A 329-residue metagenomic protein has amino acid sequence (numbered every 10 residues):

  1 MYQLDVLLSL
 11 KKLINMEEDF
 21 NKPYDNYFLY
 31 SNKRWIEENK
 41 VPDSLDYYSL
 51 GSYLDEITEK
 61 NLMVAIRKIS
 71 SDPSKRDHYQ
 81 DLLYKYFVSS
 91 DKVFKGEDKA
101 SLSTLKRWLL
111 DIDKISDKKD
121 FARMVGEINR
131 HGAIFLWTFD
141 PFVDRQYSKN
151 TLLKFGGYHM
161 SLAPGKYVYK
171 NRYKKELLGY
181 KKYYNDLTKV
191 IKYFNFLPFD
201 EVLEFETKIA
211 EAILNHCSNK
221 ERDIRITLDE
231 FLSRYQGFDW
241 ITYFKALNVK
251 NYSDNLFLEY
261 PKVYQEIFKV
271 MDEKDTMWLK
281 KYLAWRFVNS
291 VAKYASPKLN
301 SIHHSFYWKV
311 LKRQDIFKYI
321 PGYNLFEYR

Functional and structural regions predicted by a protein language model:
Y2-N15: Short, Gly/Pro- and small/polar-rich lid/capping loops
Q3, E18, K22-N26, K33-R34 (+3 more regions): Generic hydrophobic/packing signal
D5-V6, N21-D25, Y30-K92: Active-site-surrounding "flap" and adjacent substrate/cofactor-binding loops of secreted or lumenal enzymes, prototyped
D19-E37, K175-K182, D186-V190: K/E-rich alpha-helical interaction surfaces of small helical-bundle regulatory domains
N61-R329: Noncatalytic, helix-rich "gating/capping" subdomain that lines the substrate-entry/channel surface of large enzyme
